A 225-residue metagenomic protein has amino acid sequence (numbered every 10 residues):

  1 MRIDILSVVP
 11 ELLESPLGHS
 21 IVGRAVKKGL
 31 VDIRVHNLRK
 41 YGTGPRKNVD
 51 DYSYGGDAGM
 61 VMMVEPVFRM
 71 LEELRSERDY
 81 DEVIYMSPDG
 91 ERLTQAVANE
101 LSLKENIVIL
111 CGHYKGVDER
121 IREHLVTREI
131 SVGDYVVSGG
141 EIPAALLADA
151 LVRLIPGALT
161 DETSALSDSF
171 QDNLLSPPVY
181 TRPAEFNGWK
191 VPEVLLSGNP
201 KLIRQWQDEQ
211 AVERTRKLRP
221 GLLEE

Functional and structural regions predicted by a protein language model:
M1, P183-E225: SAM-dependent methyltransferases
R2-K40: Glycine-rich, flexible N-terminal cofactor/catalytic loop recognition
D4-L6, R34-H36, E82-I84, I107-V108 (+1 more regions): Hydrophobic/aromatic beta-strand patches that form the interior of the parallel beta-sheet core in alpha/beta enzyme
V9, D57, G112, N199: Conserved RecA-like P-loop NTPase ATPase core
V49-L71: Short, structured active-site "lid" loops
M63-H113, E119: S-adenosyl-L-methionine/SAH cofactor-binding core of RNA-modifying enzymes
V117, I121-D168: Structured adenosyl-cofactor binding patch, chiefly the S-adenosyl-L-methionine
I142, L154-E193: Internal, active-site/partner-interface "lid" segment
